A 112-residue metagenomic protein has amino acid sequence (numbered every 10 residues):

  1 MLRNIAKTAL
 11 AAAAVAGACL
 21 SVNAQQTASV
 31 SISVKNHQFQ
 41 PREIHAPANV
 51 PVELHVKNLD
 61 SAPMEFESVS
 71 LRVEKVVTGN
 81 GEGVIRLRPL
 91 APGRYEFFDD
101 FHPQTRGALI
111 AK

Functional and structural regions predicted by a protein language model:
M1-L10: Bacterial N-terminal signal peptides that target proteins for export
A9-A18: Bacterial N-terminal signal peptides
L20-A24: Sec/Tat signal peptide C-region and signal peptidase I cleavage site
Q25-S31, Q38, V77-K112: Extracellular/periplasmic metallocenter environments
S31, E43-H45, E65, A108: Conserved beta-strand positions that form and line the central face of beta-propeller blades
S33-K35, N49, K57, V69-L71 (+1 more regions): Generic beta-structure capping elements
E43-A62, G83-A91, Y95-F98: Beta-strand cores of secreted/periplasmic/IMS beta-sandwich domains, seen most often in copper-related folds
L59-G79, G107-I110: Histidine- and aromatic-enriched segments that form or immediately flank copper-ligand environments
